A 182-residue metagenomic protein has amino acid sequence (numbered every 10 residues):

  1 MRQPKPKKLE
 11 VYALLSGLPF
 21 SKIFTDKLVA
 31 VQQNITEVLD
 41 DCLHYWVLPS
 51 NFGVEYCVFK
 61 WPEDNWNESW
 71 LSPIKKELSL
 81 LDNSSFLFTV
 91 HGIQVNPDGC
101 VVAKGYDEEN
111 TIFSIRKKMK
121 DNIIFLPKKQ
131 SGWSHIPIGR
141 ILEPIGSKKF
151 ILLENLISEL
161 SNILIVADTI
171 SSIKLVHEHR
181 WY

Functional and structural regions predicted by a protein language model:
M1-Y182: Histidine-dependent nucleotide/RNA phosphoesterase domain, centered on the 2H-phosphoesterase fold with its duplicated
